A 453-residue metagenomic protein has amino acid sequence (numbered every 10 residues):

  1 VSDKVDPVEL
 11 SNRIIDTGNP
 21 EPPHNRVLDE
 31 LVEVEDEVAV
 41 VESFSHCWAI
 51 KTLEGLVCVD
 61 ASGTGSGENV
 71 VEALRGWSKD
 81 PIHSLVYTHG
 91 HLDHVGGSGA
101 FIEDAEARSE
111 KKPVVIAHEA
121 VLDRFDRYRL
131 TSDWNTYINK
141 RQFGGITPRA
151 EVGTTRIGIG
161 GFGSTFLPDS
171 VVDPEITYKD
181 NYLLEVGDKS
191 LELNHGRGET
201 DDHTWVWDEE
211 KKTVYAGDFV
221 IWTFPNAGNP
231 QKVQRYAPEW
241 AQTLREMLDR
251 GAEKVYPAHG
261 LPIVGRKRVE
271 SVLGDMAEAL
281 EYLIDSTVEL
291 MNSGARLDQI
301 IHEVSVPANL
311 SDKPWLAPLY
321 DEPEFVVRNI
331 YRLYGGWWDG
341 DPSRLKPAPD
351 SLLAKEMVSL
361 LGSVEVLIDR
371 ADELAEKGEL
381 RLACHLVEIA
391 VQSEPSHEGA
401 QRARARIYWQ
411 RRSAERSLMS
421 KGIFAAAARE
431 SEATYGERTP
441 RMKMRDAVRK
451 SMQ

Functional and structural regions predicted by a protein language model:
S2-E21, D133-I159, G163-S164, D249-E253 (+1 more regions): Accessory terminal helices/loops
H24, G65-V115: Active-site metal-binding motif and surrounding structural segment of the metallo-beta-lactamase
N25-K79, W205-G217: Conserved beta-strand hairpin/beta-sheet module of binuclear metal-dependent hydrolase folds, prominently
E37, I50, D60, L74 (+9 more regions): Divalent metal-coordination and catalytic microenvironments
L56, G63-G65, V172, N181-V186 (+1 more regions): Metallo-beta-lactamase
V59-A61, P81-H91, I116-H118, V214-G217 (+1 more regions): Active-site neighborhood of phospho(di)ester-bond hydrolases with catalytic His/Asp-centered motifs
G96-A100, F125-T131, Y137, P225-G228 (+1 more regions): Short acidic, glycine/serine/threonine-rich loops at helix termini
D123-H195, E239-G251: Metallo-beta-lactamase
